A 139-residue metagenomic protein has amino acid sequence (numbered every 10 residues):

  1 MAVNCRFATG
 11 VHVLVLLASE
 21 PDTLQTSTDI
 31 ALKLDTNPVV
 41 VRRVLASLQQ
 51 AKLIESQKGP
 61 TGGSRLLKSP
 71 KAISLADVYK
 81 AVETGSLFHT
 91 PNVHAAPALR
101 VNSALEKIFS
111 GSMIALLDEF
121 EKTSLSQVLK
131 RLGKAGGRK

Functional and structural regions predicted by a protein language model:
A18-D22, K68-S69: Short helix-capping/hinge SLiMs at alpha-helix to coil transitions
T28-D35: A short alpha-helical element within helix-turn-helix/winged-helix DNA-binding domains across DNA-binding proteins
L32, Q49-Q50: Alpha-helical residues within the helix-turn-helix
A51-L67: Beta-hairpin "wing" of winged helix-turn-helix
P70-H94: Conserved segment of winged-helix/HTH DNA-binding domains
V93-K139: C-terminal regulatory/oligomerization modules of transcriptional regulators
